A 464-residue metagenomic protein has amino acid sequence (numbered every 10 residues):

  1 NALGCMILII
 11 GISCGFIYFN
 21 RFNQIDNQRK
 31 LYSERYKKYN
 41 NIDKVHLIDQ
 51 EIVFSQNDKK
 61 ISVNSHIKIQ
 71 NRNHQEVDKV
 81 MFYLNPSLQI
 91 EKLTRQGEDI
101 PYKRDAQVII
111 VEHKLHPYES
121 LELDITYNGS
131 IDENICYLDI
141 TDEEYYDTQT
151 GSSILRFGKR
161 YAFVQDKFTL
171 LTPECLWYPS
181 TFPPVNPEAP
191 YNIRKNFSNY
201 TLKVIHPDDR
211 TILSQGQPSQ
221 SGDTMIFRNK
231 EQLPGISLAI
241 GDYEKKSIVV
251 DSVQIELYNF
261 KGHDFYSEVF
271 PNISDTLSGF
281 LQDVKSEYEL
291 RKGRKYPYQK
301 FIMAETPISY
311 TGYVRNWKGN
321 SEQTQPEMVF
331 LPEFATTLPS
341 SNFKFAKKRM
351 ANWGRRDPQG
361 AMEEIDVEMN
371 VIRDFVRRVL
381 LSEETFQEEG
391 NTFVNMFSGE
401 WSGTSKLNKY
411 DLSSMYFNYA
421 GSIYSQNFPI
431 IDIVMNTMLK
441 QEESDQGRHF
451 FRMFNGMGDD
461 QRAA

Functional and structural regions predicted by a protein language model:
N1-I61, G158, A162, N192-R194: N-terminal, polar/Ser/Thr-rich
L47-F54, A106-V111, P183-A189, S214-G216: Short structured motifs
I61, Q75-V77: Short acidic/proline- and small/hydrophobic-mixed sequence motifs that coincide with surface turns and coil-to-beta
I61-S65, L121, S198: Hydrophobic core residues within well-ordered beta-strands of beta-rich domains
K68-H74: Asparagine-centered strand-capping/turn motif at beta-strand->loop junctions
V77, S87-G151, E188-N192, S221-D223 (+3 more regions): A surface-exposed beta-strand-loop module
N128-G241: Extended, low-hydrophobicity, Ser/Thr/Pro/Gly-biased non-transmembrane segments
L202, I226, V249-Q461: Juxtacatalytic substrate-recognition/specificity segment
